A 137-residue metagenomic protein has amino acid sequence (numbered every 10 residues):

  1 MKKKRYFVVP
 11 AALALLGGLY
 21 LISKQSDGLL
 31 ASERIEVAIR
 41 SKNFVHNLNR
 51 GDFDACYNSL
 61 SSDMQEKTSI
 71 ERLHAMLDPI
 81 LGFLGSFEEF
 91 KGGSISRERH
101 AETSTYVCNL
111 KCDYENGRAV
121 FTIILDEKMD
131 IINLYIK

Functional and structural regions predicted by a protein language model:
K4-R50: Short, low-complexity N-terminal intrinsically disordered segments enriched in polar/charged residues
E36, V45, R50-D54, K67 (+2 more regions): Bimodal feature
D54-S104: Short solvent-exposed beta->alpha transition segments
S94-K137: Exposed beta-sheet edge and beta->alpha loop/turn motif
